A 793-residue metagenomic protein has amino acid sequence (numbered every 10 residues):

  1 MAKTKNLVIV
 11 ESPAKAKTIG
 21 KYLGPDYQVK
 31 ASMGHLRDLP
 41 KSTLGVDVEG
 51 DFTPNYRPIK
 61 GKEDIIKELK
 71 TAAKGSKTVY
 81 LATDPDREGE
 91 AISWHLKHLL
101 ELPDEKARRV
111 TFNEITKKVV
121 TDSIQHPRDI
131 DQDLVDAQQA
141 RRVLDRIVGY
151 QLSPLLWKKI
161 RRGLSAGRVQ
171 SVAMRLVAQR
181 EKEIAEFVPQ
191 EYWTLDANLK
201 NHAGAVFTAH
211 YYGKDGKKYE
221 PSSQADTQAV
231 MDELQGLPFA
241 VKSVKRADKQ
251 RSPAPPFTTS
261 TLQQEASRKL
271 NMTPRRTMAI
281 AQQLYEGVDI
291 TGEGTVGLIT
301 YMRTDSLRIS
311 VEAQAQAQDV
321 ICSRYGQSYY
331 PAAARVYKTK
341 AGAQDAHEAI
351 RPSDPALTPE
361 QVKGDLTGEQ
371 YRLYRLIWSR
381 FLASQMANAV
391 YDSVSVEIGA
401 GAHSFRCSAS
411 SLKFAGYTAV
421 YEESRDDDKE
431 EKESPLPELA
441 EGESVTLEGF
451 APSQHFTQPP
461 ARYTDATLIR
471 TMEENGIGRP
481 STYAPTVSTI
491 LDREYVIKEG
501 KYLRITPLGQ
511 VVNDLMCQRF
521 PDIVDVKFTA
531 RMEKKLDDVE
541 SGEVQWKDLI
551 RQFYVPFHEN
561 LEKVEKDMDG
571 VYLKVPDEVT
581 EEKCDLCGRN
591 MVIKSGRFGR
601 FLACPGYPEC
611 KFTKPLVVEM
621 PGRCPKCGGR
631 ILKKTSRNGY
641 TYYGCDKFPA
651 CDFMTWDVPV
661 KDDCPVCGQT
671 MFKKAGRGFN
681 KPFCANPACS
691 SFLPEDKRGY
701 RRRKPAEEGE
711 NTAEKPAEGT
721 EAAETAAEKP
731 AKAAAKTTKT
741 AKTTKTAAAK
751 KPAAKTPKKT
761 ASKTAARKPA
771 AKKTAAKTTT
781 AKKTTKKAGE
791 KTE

Functional and structural regions predicted by a protein language model:
M1-R142, Q151, Y212-G213, P221-Q224 (+1 more regions): Intrinsically disordered, low-complexity regulatory segments
A2-L7, T18, S153, E186 (+3 more regions): Basic, low-complexity terminal or inter-domain segments flanking catalytic cores
K17-P40, S171-E220, S384-K432: Structured, non-catalytic alpha/beta "coupling" segments that mediate domain-domain communication and provide generic
R57-V79, L176-V177, E265-A266, L373-L382 (+2 more regions): Phosphate-interacting basic helix/loop segments used at nucleotide- and nucleic-acid interfaces
V119-A197, A247: C-terminal or mid-to-C-terminal helical accessory/interaction module adjacent to the motor/catalytic core
R141-L152, V169, A197-L199, K249-T261 (+6 more regions): Core structural elements
K218-P255, E443: Metal- or metallocofactor-binding catalytic centers and their adjacent structured scaffolds across diverse enzyme
V241-V244, P253-A266, E293-M302, P459-T471: Short acidic, hydrophobic short linear motifs in intrinsically disordered regions
